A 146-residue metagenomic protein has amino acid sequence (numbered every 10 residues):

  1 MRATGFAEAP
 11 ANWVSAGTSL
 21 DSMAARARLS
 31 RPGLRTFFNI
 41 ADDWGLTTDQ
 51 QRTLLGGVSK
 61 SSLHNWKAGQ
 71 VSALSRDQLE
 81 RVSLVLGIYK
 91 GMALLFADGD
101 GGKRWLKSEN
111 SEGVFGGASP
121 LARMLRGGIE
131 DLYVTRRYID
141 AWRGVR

Functional and structural regions predicted by a protein language model:
M1-R146: Non-transmembrane "mature" sequence context
